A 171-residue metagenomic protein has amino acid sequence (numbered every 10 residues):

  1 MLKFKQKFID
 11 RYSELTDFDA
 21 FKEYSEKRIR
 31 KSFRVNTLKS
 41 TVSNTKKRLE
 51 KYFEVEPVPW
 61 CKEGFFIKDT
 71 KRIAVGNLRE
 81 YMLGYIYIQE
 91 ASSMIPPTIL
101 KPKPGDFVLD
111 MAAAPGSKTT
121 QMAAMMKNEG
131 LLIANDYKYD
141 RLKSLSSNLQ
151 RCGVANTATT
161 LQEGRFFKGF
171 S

Functional and structural regions predicted by a protein language model:
M1-S171: S-adenosylmethionine
